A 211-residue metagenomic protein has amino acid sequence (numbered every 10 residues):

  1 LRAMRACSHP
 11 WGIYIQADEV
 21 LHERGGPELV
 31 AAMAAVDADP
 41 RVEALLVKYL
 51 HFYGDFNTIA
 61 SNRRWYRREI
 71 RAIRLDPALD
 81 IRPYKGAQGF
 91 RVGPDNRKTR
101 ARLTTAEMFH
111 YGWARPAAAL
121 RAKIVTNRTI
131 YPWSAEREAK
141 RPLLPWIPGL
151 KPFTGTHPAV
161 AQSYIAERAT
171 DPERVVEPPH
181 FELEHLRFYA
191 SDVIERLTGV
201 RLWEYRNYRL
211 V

Functional and structural regions predicted by a protein language model:
L1, E23-V211: Catalytic-site signature of metal-activated, phosphate-bearing donor transferases, centered on the GT-A/GT-A-like
L1-W11: Active-site nucleotide-sugar/metal-binding loop of Leloir-type enzymes
H9-H22: Short beta-strand-to-loop acidic/aromatic patch adjacent to the donor-nucleotide binding site
